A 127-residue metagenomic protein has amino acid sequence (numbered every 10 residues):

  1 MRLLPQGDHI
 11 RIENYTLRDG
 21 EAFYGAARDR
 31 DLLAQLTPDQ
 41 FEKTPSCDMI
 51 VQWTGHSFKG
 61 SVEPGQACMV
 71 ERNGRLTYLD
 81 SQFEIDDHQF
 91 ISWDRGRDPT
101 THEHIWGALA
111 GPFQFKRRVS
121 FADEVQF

Functional and structural regions predicted by a protein language model:
L4-F127: Calycin-type beta-barrel ligand-binding domains and close structural analogs
